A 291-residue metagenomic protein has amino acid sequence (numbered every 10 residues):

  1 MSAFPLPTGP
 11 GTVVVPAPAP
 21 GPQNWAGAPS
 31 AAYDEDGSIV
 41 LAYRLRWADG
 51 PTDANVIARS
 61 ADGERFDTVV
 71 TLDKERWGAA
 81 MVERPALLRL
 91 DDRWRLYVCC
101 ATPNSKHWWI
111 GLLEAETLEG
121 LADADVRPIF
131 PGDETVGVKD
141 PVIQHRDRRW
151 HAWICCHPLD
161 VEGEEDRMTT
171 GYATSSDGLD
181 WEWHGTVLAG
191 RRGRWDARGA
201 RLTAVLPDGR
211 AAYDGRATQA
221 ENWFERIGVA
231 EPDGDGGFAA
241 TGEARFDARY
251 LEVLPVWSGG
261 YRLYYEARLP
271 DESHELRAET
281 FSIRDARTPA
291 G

Functional and structural regions predicted by a protein language model:
M1-G291: Carbohydrate-active catalytic/glycan-binding domains of CAZyme proteins, especially the secreted or lumenal ectodomains
